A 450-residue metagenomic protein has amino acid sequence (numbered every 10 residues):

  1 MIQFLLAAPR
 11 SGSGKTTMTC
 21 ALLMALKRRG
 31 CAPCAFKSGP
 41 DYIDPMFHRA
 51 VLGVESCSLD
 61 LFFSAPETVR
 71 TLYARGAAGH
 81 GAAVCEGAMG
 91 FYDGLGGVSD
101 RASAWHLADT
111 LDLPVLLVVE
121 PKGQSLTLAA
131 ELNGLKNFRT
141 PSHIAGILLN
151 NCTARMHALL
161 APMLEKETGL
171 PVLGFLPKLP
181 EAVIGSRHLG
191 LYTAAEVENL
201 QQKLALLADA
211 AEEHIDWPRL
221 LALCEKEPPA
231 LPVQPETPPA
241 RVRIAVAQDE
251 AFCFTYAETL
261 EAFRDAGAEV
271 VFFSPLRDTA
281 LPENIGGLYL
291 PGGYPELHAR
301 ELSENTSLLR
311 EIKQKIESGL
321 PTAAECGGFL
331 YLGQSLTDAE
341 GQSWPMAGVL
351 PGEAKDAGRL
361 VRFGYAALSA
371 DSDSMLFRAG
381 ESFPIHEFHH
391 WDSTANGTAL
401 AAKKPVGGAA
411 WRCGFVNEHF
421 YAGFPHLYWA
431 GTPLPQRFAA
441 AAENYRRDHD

Functional and structural regions predicted by a protein language model:
M1-I2, T237-R243: A short, charged/proline- and glycine-enriched loop that marks the coil->beta-strand transition at the N-terminal
I2-T17, L23-L111, V119-H143, A154-A158: ATP-dependent carboxylate-amine ligase catalytic core
L5, V84-E86, L116-V118, L148 (+2 more regions): Structural motif
K37-S38, V172-P180, E269-R277: Beta-strand->loop->alpha-helix junctions that form or flank phosphate-binding loops in nucleotide-handling enzymes
A108, P238-P239, F252-D265, E269-V271 (+2 more regions): C-terminal and late-domain segments of enzyme folds
S125-E236: Internal gly/pro-rich beta-alpha loop/helix module that stabilizes soluble enzyme cofactors or their anionic handles
A240-E317: Phosphate-binding active sites in nucleotide-utilizing proteins
P295-S374: Cysteine-nucleophile active-site neighborhood
